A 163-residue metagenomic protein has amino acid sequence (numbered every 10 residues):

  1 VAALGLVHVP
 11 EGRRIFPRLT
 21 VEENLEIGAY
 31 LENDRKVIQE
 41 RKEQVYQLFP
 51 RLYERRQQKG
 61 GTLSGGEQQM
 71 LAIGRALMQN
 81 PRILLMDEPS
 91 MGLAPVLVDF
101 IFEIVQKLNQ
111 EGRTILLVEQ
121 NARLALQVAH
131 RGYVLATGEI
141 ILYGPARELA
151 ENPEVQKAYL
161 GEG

Functional and structural regions predicted by a protein language model:
V21-E40, L48-Y53, Q57, G144 (+1 more regions): ABC-type ATPase nucleotide-binding domains, specifically the catalytic core motifs of the NBD
K59-L63, E67: Conserved ABC ATPase signature
A76-L77: ABC ATPase C-loop
N80: Conserved catalytic motifs of ABC-family nucleotide-binding domains
L84-E88: Catalytic Walker B motif of ABC-type/P-loop ATPase nucleotide-binding domains
V98-E111: Helical segment within the ABC ATPase nucleotide-binding domain
R131, Y143: Short, glycine/charged-rich "phosphate-handling" switch motifs in NTP-dependent and phosphotransfer domains
